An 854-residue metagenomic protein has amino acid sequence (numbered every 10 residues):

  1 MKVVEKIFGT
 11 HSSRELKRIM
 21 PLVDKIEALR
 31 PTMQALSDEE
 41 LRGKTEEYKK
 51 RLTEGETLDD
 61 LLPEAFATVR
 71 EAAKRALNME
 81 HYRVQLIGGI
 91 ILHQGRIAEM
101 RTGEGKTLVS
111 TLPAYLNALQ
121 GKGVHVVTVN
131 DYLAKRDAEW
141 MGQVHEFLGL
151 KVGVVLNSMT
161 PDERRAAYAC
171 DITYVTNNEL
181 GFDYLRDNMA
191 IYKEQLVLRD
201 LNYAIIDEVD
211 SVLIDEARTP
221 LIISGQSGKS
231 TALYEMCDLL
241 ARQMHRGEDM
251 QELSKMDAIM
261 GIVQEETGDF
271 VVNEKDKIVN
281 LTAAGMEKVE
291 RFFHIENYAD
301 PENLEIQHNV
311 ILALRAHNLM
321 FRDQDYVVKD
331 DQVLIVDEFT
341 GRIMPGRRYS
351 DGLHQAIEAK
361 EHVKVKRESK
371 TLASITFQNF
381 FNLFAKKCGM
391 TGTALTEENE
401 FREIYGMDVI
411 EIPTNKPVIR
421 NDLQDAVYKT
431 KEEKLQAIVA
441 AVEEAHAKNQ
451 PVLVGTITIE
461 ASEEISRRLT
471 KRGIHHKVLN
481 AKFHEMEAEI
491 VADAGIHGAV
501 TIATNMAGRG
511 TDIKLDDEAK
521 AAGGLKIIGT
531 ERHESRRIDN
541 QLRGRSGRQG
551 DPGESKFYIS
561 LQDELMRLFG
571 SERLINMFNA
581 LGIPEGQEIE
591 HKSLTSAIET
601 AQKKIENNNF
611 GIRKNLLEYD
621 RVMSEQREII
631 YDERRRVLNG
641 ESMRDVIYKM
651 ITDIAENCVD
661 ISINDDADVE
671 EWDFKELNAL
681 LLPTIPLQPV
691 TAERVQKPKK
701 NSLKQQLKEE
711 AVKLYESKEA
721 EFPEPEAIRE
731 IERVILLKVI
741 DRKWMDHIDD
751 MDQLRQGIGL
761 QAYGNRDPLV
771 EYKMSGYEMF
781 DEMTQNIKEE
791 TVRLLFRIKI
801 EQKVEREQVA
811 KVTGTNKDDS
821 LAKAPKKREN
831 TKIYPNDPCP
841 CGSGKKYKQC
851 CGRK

Functional and structural regions predicted by a protein language model:
M1-G582, Y631-D632, Y648-K649, D653: Conserved P-loop NTPase motor core
V4, F66, D171, H354 (+7 more regions): A generic alpha-helix preference that emphasizes hydrophobic side chains
E27-P31, L617, E778, D837: Positions in alpha-helical segments
S110, I438, A824-K826, Y834: Active-site-adjacent structural elements in folded domains
Y326-L334, T340-R347, Q549-G550, F557 (+2 more regions): Extended, charged helical/alpha-beta scaffold domains that provide interaction surfaces
V454, I502, W744, F780 (+2 more regions): Hydrophobic, well-ordered secondary-structure elements that form the walls of internal hydrophobic environments
T831-K848, G852: Short Cys/His-rich zinc-binding micro-motifs
